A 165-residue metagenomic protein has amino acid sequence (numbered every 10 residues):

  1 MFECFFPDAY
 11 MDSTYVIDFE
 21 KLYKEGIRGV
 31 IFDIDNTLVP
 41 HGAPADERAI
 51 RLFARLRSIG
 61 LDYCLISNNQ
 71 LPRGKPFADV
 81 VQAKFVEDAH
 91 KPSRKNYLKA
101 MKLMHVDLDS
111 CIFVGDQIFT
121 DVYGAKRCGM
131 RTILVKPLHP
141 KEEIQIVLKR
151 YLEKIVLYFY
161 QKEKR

Functional and structural regions predicted by a protein language model:
F2-F32, G42-R165: Asp-based, Mg2+/Mn2+-dependent phosphohydrolase catalytic module
